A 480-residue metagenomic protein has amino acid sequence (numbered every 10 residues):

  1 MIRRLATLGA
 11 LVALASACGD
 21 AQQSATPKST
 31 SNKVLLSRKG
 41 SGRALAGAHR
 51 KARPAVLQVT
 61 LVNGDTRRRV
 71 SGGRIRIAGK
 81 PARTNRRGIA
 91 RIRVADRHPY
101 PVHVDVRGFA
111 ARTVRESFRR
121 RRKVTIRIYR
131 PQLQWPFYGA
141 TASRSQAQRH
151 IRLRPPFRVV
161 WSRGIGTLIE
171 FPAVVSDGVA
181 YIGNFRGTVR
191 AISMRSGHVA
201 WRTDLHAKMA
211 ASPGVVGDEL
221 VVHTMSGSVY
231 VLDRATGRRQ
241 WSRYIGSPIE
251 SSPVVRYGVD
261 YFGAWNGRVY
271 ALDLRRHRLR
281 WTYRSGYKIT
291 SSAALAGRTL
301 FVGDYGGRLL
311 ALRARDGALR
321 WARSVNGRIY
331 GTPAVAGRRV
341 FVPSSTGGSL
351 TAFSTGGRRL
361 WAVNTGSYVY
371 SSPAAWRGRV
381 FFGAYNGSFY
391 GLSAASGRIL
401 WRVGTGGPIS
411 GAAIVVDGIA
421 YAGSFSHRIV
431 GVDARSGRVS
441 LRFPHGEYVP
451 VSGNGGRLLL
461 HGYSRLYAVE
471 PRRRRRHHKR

Functional and structural regions predicted by a protein language model:
G19-V56, V62, R69, V124-I128: Beta-strand-rich domain onsets/edges
A55-L57, T66-G79: Short, ordered, surface-exposed loop/turn motifs in non-cytosolic proteins
V59, I75, G79, Q134-A142 (+9 more regions): Repeat-blade elements of multi-bladed beta-propeller folds
G79-R93: Short, acidic Ser/Thr/Gly-rich low-complexity loop/linker segments typical of extracellular and cell-surface proteins
R91-P101: Short Pro-Gly-centered beta-turn/loop motif in secreted/extracellular proteins
P99-S117: A short, solvent-exposed loop/turn motif at the edges and junctions of modular extracellular/periplasmic domains
P131-V159: Blade/loop signatures of beta-propeller domains
S193-G197, D233-G237, D273-H277, R313-G317 (+4 more regions): Short loop/turn segments that connect beta-strands within beta-propeller blades
